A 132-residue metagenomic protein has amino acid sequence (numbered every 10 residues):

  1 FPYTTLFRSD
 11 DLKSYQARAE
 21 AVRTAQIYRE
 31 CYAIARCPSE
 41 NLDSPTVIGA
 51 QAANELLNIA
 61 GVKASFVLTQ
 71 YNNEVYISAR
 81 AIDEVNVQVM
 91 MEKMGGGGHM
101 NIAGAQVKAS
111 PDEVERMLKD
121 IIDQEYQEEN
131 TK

Functional and structural regions predicted by a protein language model:
F1-K132: Hydrophobic helix-and-loop "lid/oligomerization" segment in the mid-to-C-terminal part of catalytic domains
